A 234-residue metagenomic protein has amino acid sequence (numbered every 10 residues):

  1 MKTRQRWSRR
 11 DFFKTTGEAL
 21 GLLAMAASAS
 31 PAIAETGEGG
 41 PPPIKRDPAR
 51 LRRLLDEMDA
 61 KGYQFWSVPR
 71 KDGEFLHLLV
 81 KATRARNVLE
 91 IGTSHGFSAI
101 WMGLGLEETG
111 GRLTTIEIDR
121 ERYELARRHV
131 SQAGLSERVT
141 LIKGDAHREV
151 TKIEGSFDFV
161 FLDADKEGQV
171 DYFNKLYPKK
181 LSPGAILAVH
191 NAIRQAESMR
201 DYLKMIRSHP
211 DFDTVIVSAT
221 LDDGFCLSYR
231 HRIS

Functional and structural regions predicted by a protein language model:
K2-F159, K166-A188, A192-S234: A short alpha-helical cap/connector motif
